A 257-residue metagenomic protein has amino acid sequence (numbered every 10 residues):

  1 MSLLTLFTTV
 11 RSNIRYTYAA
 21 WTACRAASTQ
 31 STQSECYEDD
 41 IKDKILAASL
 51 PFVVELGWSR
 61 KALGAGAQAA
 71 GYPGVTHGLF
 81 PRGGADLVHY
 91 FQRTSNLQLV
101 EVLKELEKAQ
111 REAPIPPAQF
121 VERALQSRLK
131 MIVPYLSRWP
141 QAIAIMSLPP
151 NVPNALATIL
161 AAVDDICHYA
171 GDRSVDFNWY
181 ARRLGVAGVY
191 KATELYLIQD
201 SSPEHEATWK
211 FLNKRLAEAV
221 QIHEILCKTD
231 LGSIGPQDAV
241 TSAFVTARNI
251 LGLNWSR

Functional and structural regions predicted by a protein language model:
M1-C36, R257: N-terminal mitochondrial targeting presequence
S2-T8, Q199-R257: C-terminal peripheral helix-coil segments that are non-catalytic and often amphipathic
T32-V75, R82-R93: Short, amphipathic alpha-helix enriched in basic
D39, K104-Q141: Hydrophobic alpha-helical connector segments
P117-M131, T158, A162-Y169, R215: C-terminal ligand-sensing/allosteric alpha-helical core of TetR-family HTH transcriptional regulators
K130-P150, A157-L160: Amphipathic alpha-helical segments used for helix-helix packing
P150-G171, R183-V186: Amphipathic alpha-helical packing segments from all-alpha helical-bundle domains
S174-V186, E206-A207: All-alpha amphipathic helical-bundle segments outside canonical DNA-binding/catalytic cores that form hydrophobic
